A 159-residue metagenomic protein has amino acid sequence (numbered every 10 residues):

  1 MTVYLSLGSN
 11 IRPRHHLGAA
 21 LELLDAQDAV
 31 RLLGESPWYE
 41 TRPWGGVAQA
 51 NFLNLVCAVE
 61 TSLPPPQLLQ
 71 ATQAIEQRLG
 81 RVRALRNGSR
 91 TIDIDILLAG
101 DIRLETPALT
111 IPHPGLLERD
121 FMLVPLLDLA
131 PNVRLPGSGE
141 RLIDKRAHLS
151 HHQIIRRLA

Functional and structural regions predicted by a protein language model:
M1-L5: Extreme N-terminal starter segment of soluble prokaryotic enzymes
S6, A58-E60, L97-A99: Short hydrophobic/aromatic beta-strand micro-patches that form the beta-sheet surface supporting nucleotide- or nucleic
L7-S9, T61, L127: Short, structured patches in soluble enzyme cores that scaffold and shape functional sites
N10, E35, P125: Residue-level signal for inorganic ion chemistry
R12-H15: Short N-terminal binding/cap micro-motifs at the start of the first secondary-structure element
L17-G18, L69: Conserved strand-to-helix beginnings and helix N-cap segments that scaffold or border functional pockets
A20-P64: Short, surface-exposed acidic-centric catalytic microdomains
P43-L53, L63, L69-Q70, A74-A159: Flexible, gly/pro- and Lys/Arg-enriched active-site loops
